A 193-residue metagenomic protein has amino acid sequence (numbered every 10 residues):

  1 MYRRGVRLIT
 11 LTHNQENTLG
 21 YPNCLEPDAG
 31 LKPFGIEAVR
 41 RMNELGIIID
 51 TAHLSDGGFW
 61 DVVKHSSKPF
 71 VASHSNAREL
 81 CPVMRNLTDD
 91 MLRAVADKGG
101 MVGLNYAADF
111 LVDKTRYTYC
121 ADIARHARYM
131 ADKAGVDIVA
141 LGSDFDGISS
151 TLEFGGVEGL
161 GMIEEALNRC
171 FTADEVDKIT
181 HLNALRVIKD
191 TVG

Functional and structural regions predicted by a protein language model:
M1-N105, D109-L111, A121-A124, R128-A131 (+3 more regions): Extended, charged catalytic domains and RNA/DNA-binding interfaces, predominantly in divalent-metal-using enzymes
T12, G142, L182: Conserved residues at the C-terminal ends of beta-strands
Y106, A134-G155: Short acidic/histidine-rich active-site segments
K114-Y117, G147-T151, L167-A173: Outer-membrane beta-barrel pore domains
R116-I123, L152-L160: Short amphipathic alpha-helix initiation/capping segments at coil-to-helix junctions
G155-G193: Mid-to-C-terminal alpha-helical segments outside catalytic/metal-binding sites
